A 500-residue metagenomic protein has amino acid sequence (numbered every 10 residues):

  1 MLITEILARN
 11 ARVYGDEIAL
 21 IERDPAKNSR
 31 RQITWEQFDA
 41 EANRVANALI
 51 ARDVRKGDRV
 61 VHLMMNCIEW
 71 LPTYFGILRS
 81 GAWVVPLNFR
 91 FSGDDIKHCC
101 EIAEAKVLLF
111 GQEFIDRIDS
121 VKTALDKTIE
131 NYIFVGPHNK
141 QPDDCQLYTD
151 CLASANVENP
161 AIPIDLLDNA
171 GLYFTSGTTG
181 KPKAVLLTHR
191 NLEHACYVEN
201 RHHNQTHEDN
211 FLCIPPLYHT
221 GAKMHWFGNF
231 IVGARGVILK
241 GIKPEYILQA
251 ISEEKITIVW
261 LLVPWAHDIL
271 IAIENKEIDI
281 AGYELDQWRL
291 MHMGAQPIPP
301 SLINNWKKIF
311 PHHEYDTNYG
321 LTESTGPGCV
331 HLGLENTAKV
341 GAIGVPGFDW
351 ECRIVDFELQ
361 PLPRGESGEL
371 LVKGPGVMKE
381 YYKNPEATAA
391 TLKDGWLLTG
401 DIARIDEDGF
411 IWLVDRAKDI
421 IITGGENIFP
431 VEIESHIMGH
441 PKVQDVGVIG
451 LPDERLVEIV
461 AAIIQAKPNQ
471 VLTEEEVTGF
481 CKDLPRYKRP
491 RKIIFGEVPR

Functional and structural regions predicted by a protein language model:
G15-I18, F134, N139, A153-F174 (+2 more regions): Conserved pre-ATP/AMP-binding loop-to-beta segment of ANL
D16, L20-C67, L71-F75, S92-K97 (+3 more regions): Conserved AMP-binding/adenylate-forming core of the ANL superfamily
Q32-E36, P163, A170-H194: Conserved AMP-binding A3 loop
D39-R44, A153, L166, V185-T206 (+2 more regions): Conserved structural elements of the adenylate-forming
F91, K97, L108-F110, I251 (+5 more regions): AMP-binding/adenylate-forming catalytic core of the ANL superfamily
V135, D483-R500: AMP-binding/adenylate-forming catalytic domain of the ANL superfamily
E193-N210, Y218-I258, A272-I273: Conserved AMP-binding/adenylation subdomain of ANL enzymes
I231, I256-L261, I271-A338, E351: Gly/Ser/Thr-rich phosphate-binding loop
